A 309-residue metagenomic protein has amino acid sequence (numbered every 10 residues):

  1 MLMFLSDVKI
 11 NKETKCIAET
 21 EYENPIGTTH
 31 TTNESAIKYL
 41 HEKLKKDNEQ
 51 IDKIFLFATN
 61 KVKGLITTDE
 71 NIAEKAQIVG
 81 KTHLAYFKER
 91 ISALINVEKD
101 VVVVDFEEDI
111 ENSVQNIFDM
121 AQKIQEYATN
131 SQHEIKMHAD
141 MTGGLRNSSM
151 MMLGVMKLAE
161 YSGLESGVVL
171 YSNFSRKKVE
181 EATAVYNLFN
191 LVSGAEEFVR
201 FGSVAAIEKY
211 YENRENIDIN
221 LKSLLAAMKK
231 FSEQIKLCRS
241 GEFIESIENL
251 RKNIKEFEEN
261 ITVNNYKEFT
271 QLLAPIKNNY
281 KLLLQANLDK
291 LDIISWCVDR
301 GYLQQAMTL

Functional and structural regions predicted by a protein language model:
M1-K136, G154-L309: Long, low-complexity, Lys/Arg-enriched
I135-G154: Elongated alpha-helical scaffolds
